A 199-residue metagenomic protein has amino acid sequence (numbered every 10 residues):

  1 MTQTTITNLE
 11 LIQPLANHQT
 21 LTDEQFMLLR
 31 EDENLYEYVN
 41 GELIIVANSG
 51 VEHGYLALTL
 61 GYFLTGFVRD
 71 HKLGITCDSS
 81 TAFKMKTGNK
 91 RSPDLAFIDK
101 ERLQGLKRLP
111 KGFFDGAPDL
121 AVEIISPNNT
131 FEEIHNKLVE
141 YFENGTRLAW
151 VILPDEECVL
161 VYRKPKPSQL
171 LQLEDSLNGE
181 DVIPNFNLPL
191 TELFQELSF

Functional and structural regions predicted by a protein language model:
M1-F199: Gly/Pro/Ser/Thr-rich low-complexity, intrinsically disordered segments predominantly at protein N-termini
